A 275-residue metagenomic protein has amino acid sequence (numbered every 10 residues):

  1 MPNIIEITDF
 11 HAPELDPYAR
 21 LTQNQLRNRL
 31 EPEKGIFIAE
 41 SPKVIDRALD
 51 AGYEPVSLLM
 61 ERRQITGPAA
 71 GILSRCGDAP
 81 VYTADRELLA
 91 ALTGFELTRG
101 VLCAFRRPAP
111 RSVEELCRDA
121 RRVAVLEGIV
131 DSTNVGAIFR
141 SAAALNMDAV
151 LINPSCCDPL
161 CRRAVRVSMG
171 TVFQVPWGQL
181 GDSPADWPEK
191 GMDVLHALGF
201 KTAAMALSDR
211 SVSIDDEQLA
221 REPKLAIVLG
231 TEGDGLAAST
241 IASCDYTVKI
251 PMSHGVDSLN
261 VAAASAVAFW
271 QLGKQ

Functional and structural regions predicted by a protein language model:
M1-P68, C156-C157: Boundary-proximal intrinsically disordered activation/regulatory segments immediately upstream of a helical core
I5, D50, P108-R210: RNA substrate-binding interface of SAM-dependent RNA methyltransferases
G67-D78, T240: Short, aromatic/basic amphipathic alpha-helical patches
S74-C76, V101, V167-T171, A220-P223: Short, hinge-like loop/turn segments at secondary-structure boundaries
C76-G94: A glycine-rich helix N-cap at a beta->alpha junction
C103, S141-L145, P159-F173, A238-Q275: Structured adenosyl-cofactor binding patch, chiefly the S-adenosyl-L-methionine
A203-H254: Active-site/ligand-binding-proximal alpha/beta "capping" segment
